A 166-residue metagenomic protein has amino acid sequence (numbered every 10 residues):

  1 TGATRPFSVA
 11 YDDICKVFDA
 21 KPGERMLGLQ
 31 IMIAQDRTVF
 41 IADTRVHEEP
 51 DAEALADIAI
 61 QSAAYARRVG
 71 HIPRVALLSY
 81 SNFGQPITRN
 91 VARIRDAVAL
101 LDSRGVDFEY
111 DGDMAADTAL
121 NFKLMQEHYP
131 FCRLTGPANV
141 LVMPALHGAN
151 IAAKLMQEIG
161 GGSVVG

Functional and structural regions predicted by a protein language model:
T1-G166: Anion-binding alpha/beta catalytic cores of soluble intermediary-metabolism enzymes, centered on
